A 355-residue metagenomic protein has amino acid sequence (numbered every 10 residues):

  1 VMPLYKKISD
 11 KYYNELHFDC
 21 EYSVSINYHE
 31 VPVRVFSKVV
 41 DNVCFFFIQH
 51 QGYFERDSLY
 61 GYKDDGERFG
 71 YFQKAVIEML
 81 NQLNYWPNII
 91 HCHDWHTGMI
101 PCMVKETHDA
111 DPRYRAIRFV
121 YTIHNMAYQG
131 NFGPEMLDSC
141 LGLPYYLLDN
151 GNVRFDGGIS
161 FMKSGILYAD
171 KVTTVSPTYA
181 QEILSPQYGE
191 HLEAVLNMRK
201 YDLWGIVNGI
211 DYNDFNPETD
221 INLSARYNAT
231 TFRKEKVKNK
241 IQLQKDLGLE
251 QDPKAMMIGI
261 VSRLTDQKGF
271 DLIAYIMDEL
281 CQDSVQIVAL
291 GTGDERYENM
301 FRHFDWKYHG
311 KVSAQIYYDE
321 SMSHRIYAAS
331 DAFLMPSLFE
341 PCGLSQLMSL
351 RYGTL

Functional and structural regions predicted by a protein language model:
V1-L355: Catalytic cores of nucleotide-sugar-dependent glycosyltransferases that transfer UDP/GDP/TDP-activated
